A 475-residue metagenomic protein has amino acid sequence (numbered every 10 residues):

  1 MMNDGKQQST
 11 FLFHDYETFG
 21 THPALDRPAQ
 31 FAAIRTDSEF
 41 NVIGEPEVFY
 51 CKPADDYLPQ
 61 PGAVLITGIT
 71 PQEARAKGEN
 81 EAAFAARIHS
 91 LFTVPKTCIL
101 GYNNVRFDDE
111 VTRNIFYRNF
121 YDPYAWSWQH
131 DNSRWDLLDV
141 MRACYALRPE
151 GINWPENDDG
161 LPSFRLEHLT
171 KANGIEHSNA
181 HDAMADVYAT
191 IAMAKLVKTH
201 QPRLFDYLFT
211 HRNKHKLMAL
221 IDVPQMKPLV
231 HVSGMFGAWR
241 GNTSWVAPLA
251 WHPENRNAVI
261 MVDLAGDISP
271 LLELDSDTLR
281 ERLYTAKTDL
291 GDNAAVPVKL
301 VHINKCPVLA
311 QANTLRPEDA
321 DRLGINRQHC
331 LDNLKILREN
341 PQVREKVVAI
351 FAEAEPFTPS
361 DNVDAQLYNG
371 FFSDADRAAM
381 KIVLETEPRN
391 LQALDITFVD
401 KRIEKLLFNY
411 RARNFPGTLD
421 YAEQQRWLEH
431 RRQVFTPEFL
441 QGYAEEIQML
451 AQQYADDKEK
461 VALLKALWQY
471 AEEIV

Functional and structural regions predicted by a protein language model:
M1-G44: Entry/capping segment at the start of metal-dependent catalytic domains with acidic active-site entry clusters
F19-T21, A74, A180: Short strand->helix junction
D26-F31, R35-T36, N41-I69, S90-P202 (+4 more regions): Metal-dependent phosphoesterase core characteristic of DEDDh/y 3'-5' exonuclease domains
T67-F84, L91: Metal-dependent phosphoesterase signature
P202-F209: Hydrophobic, mid-to-C-terminal alpha-helical segments
T210-L290: Acidic catalytic cores of enzymes that act on phosphate-bearing nucleotides/polynucleotides
P253-H430: Long, charge-rich C-terminal accessory regions
E423-V475: C-terminal non-catalytic accessory extensions
